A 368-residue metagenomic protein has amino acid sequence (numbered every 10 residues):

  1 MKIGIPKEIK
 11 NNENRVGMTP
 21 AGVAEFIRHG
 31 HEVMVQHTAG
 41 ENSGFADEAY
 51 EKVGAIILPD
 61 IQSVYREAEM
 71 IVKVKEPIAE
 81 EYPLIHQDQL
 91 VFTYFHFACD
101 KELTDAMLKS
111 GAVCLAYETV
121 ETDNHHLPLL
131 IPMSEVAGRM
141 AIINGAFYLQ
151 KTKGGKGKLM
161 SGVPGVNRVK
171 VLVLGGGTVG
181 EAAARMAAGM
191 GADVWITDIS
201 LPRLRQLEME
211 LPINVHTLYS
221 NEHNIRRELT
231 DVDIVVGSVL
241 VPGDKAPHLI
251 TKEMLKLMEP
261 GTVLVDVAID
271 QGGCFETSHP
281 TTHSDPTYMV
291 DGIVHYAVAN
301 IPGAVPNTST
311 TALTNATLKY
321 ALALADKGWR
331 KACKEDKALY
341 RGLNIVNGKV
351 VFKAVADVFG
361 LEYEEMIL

Functional and structural regions predicted by a protein language model:
P6-N42, T152-L240, T287: Glycine-rich phosphate/diphosphate-binding loop of Rossmann-like nucleotide-binding domains
N12-G17, E80-L84, T93, P242-I250 (+1 more regions): Glycine/threonine-rich flexible loop motifs
M34-I57: N-terminal beta-loop-helix "entrance" segment that forms/cooperates in small-molecule cofactor or anionic ligand
G54-E67, L218-L229: Short acidic low-complexity segments
R66, M70-L149: Phosphate/diphosphate ligand-binding glycine-rich loop within oxidoreductases
E69, K75-E76, F95-H96, N221 (+3 more regions): Short glycine-/small-residue-rich Rossmann-like dinucleotide-binding loops
E118-L159, R168, I269, C274-L368: Adenosine-phosphate binding glycine-rich loop
M209-D291: Rossmann-like adenosine-cofactor binding region
